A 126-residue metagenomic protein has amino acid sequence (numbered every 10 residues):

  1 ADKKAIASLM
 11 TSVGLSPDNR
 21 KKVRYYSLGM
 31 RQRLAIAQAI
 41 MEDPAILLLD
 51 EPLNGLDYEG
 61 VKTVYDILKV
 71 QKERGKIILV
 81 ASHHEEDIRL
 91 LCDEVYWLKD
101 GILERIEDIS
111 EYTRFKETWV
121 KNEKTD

Functional and structural regions predicted by a protein language model:
D2-D18: Conserved ABC ATPase "signature" region
I36: Hydrophobic anchor residue at the start of the ABC signature
D43: Conserved catalytic motifs of ABC-family nucleotide-binding domains
L47-D50: Catalytic Walker B motif of ABC-type/P-loop ATPase nucleotide-binding domains
Y58-E59: Helix N-cap at the start of a conserved alpha-helix in ABC-type nucleotide-binding domains
S82-H83: H-loop/switch region of ABC-family ATPase nucleotide-binding domains
I102-K124: Conserved beta-strand-loop-alpha-helix hinge in the C-terminal portion of ABC ATPase nucleotide-binding domains
